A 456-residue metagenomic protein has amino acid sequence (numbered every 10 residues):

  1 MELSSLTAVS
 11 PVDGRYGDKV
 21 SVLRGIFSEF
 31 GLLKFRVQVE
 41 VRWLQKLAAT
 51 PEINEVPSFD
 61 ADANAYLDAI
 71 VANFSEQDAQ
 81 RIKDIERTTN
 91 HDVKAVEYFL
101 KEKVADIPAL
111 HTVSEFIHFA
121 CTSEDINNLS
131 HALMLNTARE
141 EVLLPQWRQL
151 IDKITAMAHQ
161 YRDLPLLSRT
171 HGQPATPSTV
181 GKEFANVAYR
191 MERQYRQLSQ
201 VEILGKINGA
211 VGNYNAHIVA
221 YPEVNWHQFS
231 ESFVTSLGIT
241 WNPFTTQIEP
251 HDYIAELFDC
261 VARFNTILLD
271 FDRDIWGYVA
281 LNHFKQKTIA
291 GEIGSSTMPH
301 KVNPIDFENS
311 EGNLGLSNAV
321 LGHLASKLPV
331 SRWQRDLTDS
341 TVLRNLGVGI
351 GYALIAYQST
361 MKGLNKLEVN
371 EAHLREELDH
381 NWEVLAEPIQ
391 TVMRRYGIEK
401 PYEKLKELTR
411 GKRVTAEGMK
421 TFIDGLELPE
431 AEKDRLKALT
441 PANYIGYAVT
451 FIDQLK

Functional and structural regions predicted by a protein language model:
M1-K34, D62, I85-E86, N90 (+2 more regions): Glycine-rich cofactor/substrate-binding loops
E2-H217, Y221-S232, G294, F307-N309 (+5 more regions): A helix-coil-helix interface module used to build multimeric assemblies and to scaffold catalytic/cofactor sites
R42-L47, F99, K103, A138 (+17 more regions): Generic, well-ordered alpha-helical scaffold segments in large soluble proteins
S123, I218-Y221, V234-S236, W241-I248 (+4 more regions): A structural signal for small-residue-enriched, beta-sheet-centric alpha/beta enzyme cores and oligomeric scaffold folds
N136-L144, R148, T155, A185-A188 (+7 more regions): Short amphipathic alpha-helical segments with heptad-repeat character
Q160-L164, Q197-Q200, L204, T235 (+7 more regions): Conserved helix-loop functional segments at active or binding sites
Y221-L314: Acidic, glycine-rich loop-and-beta core segments that form the ion-binding/anion-interacting portion of active sites
